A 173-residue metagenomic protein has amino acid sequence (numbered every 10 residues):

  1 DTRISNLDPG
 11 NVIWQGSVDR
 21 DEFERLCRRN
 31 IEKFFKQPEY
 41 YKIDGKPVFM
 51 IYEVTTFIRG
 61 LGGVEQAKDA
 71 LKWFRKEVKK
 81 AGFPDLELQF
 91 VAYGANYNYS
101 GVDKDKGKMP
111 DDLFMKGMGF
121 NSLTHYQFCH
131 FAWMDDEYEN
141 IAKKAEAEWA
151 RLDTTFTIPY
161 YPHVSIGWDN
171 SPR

Functional and structural regions predicted by a protein language model:
D1-R173: Glycan-processing catalytic domains of CAZymes
